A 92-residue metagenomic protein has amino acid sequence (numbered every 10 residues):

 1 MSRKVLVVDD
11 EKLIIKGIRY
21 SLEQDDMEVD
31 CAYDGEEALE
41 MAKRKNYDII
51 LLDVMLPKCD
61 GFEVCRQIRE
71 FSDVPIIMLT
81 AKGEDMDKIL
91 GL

Functional and structural regions predicted by a protein language model:
M1-L92: N-terminal/domain-start alpha-helical segments
